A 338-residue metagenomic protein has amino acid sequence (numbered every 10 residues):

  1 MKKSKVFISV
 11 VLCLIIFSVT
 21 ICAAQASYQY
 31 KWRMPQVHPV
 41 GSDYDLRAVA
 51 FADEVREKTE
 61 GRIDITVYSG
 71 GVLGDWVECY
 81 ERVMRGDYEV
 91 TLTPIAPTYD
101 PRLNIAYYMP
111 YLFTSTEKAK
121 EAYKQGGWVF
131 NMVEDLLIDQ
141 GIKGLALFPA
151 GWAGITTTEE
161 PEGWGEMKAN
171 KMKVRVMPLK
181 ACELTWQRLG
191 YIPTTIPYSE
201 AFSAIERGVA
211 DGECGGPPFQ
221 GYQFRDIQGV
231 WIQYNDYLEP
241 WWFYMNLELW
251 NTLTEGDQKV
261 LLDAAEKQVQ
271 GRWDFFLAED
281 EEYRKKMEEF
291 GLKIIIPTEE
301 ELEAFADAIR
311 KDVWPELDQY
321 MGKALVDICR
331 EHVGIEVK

Functional and structural regions predicted by a protein language model:
M1-K31, K338: Short, low-complexity disordered leader/linker segments with a strong preference for bacterial N-terminal type II
Q25-K120, D135-I138, K143-K338: N-terminal secretory/targeting leader peptides
Y123-D135: Signature of the catalytic double-stranded beta-helix
